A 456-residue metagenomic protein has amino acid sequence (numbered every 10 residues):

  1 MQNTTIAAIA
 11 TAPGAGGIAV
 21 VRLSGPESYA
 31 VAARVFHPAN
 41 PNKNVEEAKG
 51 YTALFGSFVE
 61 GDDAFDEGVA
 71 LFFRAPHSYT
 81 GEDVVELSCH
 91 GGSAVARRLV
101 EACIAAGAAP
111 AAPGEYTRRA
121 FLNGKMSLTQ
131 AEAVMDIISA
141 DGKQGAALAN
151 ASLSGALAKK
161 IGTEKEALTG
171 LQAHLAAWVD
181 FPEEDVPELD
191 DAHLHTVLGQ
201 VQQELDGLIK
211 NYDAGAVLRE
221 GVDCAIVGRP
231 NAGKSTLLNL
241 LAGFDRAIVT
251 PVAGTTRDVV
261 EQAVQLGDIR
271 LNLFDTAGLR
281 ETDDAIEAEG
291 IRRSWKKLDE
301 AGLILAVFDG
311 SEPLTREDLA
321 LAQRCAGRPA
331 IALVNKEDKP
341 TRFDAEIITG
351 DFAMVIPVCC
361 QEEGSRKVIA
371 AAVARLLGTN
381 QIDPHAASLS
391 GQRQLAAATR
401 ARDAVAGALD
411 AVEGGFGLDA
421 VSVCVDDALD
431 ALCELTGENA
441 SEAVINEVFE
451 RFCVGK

Functional and structural regions predicted by a protein language model:
M1-A147, A151, G155, I331: A glycine-rich (often HGG/GG-containing) alpha/beta subdomain
Q2-I9, P13, K143-Q265, T282-D284 (+1 more regions): C-terminal-of-GTPase-core extension/linker across diverse P-loop GTPases
G16-I18, Y51-A53, E300-I304, G327-A330 (+1 more regions): Short glycine-/polar-rich loops that comprise or flank the Walker A/P-loop and associated switch/sensor motifs
L54-D66, A70-R74, G254-T282, E300-L303: Switch I (G2) and immediately adjacent beta-strands of P-loop GTPase domains
A109, R270-N272, M354: Conserved beta-strand segments of alpha/beta enzyme cores
A242, A277-G278, G302, D309-G310 (+1 more regions): Short glycine-/small-residue-rich Rossmann-like dinucleotide-binding loops
L273, V307, L333: Generic enzyme active-site microenvironment
E287-S311: Inter-motif core of Ras-like GTPase G domains
